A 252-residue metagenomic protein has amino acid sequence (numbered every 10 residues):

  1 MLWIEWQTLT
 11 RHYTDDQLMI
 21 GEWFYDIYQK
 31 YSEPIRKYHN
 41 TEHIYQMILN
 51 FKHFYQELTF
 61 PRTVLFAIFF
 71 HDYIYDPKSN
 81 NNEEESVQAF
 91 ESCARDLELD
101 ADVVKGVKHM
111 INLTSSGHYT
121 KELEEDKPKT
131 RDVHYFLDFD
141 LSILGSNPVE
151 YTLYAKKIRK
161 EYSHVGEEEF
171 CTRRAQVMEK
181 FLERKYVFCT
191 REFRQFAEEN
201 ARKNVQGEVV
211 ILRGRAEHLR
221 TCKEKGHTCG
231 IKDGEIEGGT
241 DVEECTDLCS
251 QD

Functional and structural regions predicted by a protein language model:
M1-T10, S32-H39, L49-F60, L99 (+2 more regions): Divalent metal-dependent phosphate-bond-processing catalytic cores, especially two-metal-ion Mg2+/Mn2+ enzymes that act
M1-Y25: Hydrophobic, proline/glycine-rich low-complexity stretches
I20-Y28, T41, Y45, L65 (+2 more regions): Short, well-structured alpha-helical segments
I35-Q46, Y75-E85: Active-site metal-coordination segments of metallo-dependent hydrolases
M47, P61-P77, S86, M110-S115: His-Asp-centered metal-binding catalytic motifs of divalent-metal-dependent phosphohydrolases/nucleases
L58-F69, V103-H109, R131-Y135: Alpha-helical scaffolds flanking conserved acidic
S86-T120: Histidine- and acidic-residue-rich, metal-dependent catalytic cores
G234-G239: Conserved small-residue hotspots that stabilize compact domain segments
